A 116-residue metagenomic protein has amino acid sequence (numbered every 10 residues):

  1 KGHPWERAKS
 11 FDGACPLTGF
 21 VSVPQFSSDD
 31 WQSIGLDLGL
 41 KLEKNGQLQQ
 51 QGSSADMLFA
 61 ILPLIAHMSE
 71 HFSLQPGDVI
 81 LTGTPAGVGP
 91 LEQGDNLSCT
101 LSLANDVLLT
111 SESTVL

Functional and structural regions predicted by a protein language model:
K1-H71, Q75-V79, G87-L116: Catalytic-core "active-site belt" of small-molecule-metabolizing enzymes, emphasizing His/Asp/Glu-rich regions
